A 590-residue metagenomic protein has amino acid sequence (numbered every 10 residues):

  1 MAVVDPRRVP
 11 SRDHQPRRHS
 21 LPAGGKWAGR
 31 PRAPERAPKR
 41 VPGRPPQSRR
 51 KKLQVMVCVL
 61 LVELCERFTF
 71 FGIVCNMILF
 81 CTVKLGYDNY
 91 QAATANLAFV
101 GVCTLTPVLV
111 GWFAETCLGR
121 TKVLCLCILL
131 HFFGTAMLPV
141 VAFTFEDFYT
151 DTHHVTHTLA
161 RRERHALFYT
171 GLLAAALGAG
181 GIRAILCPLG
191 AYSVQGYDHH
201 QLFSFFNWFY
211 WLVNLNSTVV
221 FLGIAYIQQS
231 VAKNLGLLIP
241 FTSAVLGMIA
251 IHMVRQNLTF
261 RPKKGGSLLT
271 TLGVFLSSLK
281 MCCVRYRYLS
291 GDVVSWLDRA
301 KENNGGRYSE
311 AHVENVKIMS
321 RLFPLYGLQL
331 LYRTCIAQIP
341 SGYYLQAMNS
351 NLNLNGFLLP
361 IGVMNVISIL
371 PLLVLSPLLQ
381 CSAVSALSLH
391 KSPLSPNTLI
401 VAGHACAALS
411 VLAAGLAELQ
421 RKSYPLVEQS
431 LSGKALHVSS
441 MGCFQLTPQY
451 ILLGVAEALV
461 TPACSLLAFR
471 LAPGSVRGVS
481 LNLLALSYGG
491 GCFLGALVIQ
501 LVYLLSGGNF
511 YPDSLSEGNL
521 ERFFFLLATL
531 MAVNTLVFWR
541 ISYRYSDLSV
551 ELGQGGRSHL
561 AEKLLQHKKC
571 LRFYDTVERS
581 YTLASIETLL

Functional and structural regions predicted by a protein language model:
A2-Y149, T158-L590: Hydrophobic transmembrane alpha-helices of multi-pass solute transporters/permeases
